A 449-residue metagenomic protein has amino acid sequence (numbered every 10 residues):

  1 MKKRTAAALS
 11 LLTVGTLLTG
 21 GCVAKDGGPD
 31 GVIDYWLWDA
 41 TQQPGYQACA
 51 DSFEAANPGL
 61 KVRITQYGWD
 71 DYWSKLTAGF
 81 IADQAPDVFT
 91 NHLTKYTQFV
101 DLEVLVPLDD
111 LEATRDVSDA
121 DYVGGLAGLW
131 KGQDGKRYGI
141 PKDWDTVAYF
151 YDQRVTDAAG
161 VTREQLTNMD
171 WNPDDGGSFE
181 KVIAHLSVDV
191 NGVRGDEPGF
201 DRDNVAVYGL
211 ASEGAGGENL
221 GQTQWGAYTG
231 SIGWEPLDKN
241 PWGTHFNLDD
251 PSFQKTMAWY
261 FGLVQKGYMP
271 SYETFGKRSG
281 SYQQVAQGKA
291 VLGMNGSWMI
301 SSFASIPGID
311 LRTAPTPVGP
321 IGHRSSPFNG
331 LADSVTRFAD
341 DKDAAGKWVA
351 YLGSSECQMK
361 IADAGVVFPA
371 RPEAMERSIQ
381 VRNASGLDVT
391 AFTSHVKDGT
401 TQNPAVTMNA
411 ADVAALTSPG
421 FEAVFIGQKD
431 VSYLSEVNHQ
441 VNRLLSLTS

Functional and structural regions predicted by a protein language model:
M1-D34, A55, H439-S449: Short, low-complexity disordered leader/linker segments with a strong preference for bacterial N-terminal type II
P29-A40, L60-T65, V88, Y138 (+1 more regions): Short, well-ordered beta-strand elements
S52-Y122, K136-G139, D157-G160, E164 (+3 more regions): Extracytoplasmic "Venus flytrap"/periplasmic binding protein-like
A55, K61, G132-T223, E235-M269 (+2 more regions): Helix-loop-helix "hinge/cap" segment bordering the ligand-binding cleft or interdomain interface
L93-A148, D157, F200-A206, G221 (+4 more regions): Hinge/lid segment of periplasmic solute-binding proteins
E180-S187, A227-Y228, D249-P307, S334 (+2 more regions): Ligand-binding pocket segment of bilobal, Venus flytrap-like solute-binding proteins
K266, A304-F368, I426: Extracytoplasmic/periplasmic substrate-recognition and gating elements
L387-V441: C-terminal capping/gating helix-and-loop segments adjacent to ligand/active sites or protein-protein/ligand interfaces
